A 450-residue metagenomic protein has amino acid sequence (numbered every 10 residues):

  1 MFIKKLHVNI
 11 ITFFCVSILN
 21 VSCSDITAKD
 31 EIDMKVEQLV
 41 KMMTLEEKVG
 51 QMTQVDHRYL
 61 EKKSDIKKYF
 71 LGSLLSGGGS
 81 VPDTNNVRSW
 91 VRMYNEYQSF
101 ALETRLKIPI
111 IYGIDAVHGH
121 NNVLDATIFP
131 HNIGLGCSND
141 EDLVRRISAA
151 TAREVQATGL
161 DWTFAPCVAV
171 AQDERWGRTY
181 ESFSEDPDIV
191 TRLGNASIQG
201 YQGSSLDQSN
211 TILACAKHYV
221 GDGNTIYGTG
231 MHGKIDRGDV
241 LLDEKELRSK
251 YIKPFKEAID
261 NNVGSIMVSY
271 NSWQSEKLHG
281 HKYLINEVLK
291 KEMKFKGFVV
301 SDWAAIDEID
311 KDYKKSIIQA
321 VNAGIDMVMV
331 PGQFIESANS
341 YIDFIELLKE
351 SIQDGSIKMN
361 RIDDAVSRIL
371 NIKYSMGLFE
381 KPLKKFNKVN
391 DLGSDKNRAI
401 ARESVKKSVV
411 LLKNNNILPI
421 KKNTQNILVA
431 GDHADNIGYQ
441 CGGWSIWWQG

Functional and structural regions predicted by a protein language model:
M1-I11: Bacterial N-terminal signal peptides that target proteins for export
N9-N20: Bacterial N-terminal signal peptides
N20-G450: Glycoside hydrolase catalytic-domain context in secreted enzymes
